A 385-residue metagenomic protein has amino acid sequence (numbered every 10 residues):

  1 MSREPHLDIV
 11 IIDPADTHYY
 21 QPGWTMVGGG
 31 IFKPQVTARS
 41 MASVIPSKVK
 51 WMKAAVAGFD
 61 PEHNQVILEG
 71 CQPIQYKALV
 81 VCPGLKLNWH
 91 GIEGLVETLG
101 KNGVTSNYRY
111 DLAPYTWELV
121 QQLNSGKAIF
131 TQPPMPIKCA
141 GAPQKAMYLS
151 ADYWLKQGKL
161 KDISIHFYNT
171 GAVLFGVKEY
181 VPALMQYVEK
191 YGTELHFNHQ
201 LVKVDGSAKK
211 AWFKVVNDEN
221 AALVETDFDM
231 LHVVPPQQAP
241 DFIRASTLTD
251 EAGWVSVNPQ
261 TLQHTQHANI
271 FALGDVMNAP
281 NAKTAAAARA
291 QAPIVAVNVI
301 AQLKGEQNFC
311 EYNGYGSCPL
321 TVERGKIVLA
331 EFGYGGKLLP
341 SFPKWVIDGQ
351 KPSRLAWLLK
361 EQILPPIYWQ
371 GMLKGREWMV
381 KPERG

Functional and structural regions predicted by a protein language model:
M1-K50, P134-K178, E383: Beta1-alpha1 glycine-rich phosphate/pyrophosphate-binding loop at the start of Rossmann-like nucleotide-binding domains
D8, V49-G58, E62-V66, I74 (+1 more regions): A Rossmann-like FAD-binding core segment of flavoenzymes
Q21, H90-I92, C139-A140, V177 (+2 more regions): Short glycine-/acidic-enriched loop or helix-start segments at secondary-structure transitions that form or flank
K50-G158, D218-A221, H232: FAD-binding core/adjacent interface of flavoenzyme oxidoreductases
N88, V96-N124, T226-A290: FAD-site-proximal beta/loop scaffold in flavoenzymes
L273-V322: A conserved FAD-binding loop/helix module that cradles the flavin
L329-G385: C-terminal auxiliary extensions adjacent to catalytic cores
